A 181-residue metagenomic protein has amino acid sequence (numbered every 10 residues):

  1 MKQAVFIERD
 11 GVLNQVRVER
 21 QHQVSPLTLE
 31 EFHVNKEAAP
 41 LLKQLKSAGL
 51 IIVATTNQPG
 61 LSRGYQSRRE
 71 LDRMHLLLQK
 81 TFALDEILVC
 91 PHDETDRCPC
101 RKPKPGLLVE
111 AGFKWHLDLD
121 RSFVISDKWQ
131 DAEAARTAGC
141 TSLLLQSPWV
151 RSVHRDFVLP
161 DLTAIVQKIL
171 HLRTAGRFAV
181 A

Functional and structural regions predicted by a protein language model:
M1-V53: Active-site neighborhood of HAD-like aspartate-dependent phosphohydrolases
Q3, R69-E86, T95-V124, K128-A181: Asp-based, Mg2+/Mn2+-dependent phosphohydrolase catalytic module
D10, P59, K104: Anionic group-transfer/hydrolysis microenvironments
N14-V16, Q21, R63, E133 (+1 more regions): Conserved protein kinase catalytic core
Q15-R17, P91, Q146: Residue-level signal for short segments within beta-strands and strand-turn junctions of well-structured beta-sheet
P26-L29, P59-R63, T95-P99, V153: Conserved short-loop catalytic and cofactor-binding motifs
E30-V34, S67, V158: Residue-level preference for long, well-ordered alpha-helices that form the structural scaffold of enzyme catalytic
A38-H75, L84-D96, A135: Substrate-recognition element of Asp-dependent hydrolases with the DxDx(T/V) motif
